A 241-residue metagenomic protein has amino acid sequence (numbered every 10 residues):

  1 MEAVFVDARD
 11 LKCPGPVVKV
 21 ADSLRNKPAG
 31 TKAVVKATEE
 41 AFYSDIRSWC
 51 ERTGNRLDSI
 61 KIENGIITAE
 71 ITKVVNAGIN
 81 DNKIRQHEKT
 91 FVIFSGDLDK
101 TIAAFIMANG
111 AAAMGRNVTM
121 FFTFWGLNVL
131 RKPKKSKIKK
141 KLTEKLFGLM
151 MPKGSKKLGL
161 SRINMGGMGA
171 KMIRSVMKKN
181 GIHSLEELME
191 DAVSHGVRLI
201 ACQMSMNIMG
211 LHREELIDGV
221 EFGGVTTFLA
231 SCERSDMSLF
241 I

Functional and structural regions predicted by a protein language model:
M1-T68: Ordered, small/hydrophobic-rich secondary-structure cores
A8-K12, F91-T101, V176-K179: Short, glycine-rich nucleotide/cofactor-binding loops
V20-A21, I102-M114, M120: Histidine-anchored nucleotide/phosphate-binding helix
V34-A37, V118-F124, I200-Q203: Short internal beta-strands
Y43-D45, E51, N128-K139: N-terminal beta-loop-helix "entrance" segment that forms/cooperates in small-molecule cofactor or anionic ligand
T53-K61, I138-M177, G181-S184: A glycine-rich helix N-cap at a beta->alpha junction
T68-D81: Core SAM-dependent methyltransferase catalytic element
G166-S231: A charged, amphipathic interaction segment
